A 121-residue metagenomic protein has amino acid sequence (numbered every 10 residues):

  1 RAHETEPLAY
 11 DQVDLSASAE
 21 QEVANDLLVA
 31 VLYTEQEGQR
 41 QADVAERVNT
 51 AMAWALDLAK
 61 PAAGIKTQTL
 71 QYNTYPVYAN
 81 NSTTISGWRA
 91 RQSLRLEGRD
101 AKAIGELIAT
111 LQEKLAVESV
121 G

Functional and structural regions predicted by a protein language model:
A2-G121: Short, charged, surface-exposed interaction patches
